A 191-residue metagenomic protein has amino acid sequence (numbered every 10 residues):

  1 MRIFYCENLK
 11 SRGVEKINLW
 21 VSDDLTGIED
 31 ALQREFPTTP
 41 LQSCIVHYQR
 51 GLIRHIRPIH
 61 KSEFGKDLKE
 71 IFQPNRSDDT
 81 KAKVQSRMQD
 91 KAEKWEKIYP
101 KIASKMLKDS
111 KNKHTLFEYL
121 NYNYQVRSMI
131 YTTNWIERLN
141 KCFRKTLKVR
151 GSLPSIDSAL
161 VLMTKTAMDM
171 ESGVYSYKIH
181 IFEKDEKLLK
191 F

Functional and structural regions predicted by a protein language model:
M1-L19: Short, basic/hydrophobic alpha-helical segments
K10-K16, D67-R76: Short acidic, glycine/Ser/Thr-rich loop/turn "cap" segments at secondary-structure junctions
E15-K16, T38, K101, V149: Short, well-ordered coil loops that connect the C-terminus of an alpha-helix to the N-terminus of a beta-strand
K16-I17, P40, R127-Y131: A generic hydrophobic-helix recognition signal that picks specific residues within alpha-helical hydrophobic
L19-T26, A31-K69: Conserved beta-strand -> loop -> alpha-helix junction used to position metal-binding or nucleic-acid-contacting
T26, P74-F191: Acidic/histidine-rich catalytic cores and adjacent linkers of DNA breakage/strand-transfer/modification proteins
